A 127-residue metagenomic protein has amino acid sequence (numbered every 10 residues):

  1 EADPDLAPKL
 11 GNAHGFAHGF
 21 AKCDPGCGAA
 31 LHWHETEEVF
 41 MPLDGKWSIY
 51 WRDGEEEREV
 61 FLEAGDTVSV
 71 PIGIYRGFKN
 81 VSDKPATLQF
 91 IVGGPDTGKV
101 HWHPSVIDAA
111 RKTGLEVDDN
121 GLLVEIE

Functional and structural regions predicted by a protein language model:
E1-G15, D119-E127: A short, N-terminal "cap"/entry segment at the start of jelly-roll beta-barrel domains of the cupin/DSBH fold
A2-L6, A17-H34: Conserved short histidine dyad/triad with adjacent acidic residue
L6-G11, A29-H34, W51, E59-F61 (+1 more regions): Short histidine-centered beta-strand/loop micro-motifs that create catalytic or ligand/metal-coordination sites
F20-A21, L31-H32, E37-P42, V60 (+1 more regions): His/acidic/aromatic-lined binding-pocket segments of jelly-roll/cupin-type domains and related regulatory beta-sandwich
P25, E35-S48, R52-D53: Glycine- and acidic-residue-biased ligand/ion/polar-headgroup-sensing regions
C27-A30, S48, T67-V68, I72-G77: Histidine-centered metal-chelating micro-motifs
D53-I72: Short acidic-glycine-tyrosine-enriched beta hairpin
Y75-E127: Double-stranded beta-helix
